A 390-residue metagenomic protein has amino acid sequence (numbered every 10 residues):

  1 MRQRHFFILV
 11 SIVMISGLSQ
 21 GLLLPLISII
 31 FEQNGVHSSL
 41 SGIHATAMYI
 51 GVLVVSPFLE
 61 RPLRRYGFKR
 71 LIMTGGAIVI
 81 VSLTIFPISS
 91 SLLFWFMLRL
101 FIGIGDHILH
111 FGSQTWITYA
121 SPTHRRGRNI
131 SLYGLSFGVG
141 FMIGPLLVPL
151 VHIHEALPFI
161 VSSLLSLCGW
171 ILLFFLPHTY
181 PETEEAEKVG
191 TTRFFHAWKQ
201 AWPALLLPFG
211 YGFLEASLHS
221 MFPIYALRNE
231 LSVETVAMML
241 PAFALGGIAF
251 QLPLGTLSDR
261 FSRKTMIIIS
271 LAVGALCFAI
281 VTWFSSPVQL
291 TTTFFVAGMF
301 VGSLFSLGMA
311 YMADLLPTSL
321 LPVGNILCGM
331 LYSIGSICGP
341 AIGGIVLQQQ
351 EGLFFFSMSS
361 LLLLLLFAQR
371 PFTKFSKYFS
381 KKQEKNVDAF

Functional and structural regions predicted by a protein language model:
R2-Y49, E215-Y225: Helix-loop boundary and gating motifs at the non-cytosolic
T46-L59, P241-F250: Central cavity-lining transmembrane alpha-helices of secondary-active solute carriers, predominantly the Major
V55-G67, Q251-S262, L347: Helix-to-loop junctions at the C-terminal end of transmembrane segments in multipass secondary transporters
G67, I88-S90, S262, F284-S285: Helix-breaking motifs and short loop linkers at transmembrane-helix boundaries and internal kinks in secondary membrane
R70-T84, T265-A279: Structural signature of the two symmetry-related core transmembrane helices
L100-S136: Cytoplasmic helix-loop-helix junction between adjacent transmembrane helices in 12-TM secondary transporters
S163-E184, L365-T373: C-terminal membrane-cytosol helix-exit motif in multi-pass small-molecule transporters
S319-Q348: A late C-terminal transmembrane helix in Major Facilitator Superfamily
